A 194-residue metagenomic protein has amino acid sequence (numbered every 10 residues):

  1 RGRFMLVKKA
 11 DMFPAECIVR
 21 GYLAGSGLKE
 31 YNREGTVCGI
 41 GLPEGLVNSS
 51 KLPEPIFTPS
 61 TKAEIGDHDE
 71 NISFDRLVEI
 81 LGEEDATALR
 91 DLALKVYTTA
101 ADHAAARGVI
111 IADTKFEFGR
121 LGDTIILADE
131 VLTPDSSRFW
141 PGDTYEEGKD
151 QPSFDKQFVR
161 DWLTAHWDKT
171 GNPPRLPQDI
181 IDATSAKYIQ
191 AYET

Functional and structural regions predicted by a protein language model:
R1-A63, K169-L176, I180-T194: Active-site loop/lid in soluble adenylation, ligation, and acyl-transfer enzymes
K8-A10, A106-T114, G119-L121, S185: Short, active-site-adjacent segments that bind or coordinate small-molecule cofactors and metal centers
I18, I110, K115, I126-L127: Structured core elements
L28-N32, G66, D123-E130: Short, well-ordered strand-loop elements centered on a beta-strand within folded domains, enriched for acidic residues
N48-E83, F158, W162-P174: Residues forming anionic-ligand binding surfaces in small-molecule and nucleic-acid pockets of primarily soluble enzymes
L81-A112: A long amphipathic alpha-helix within ATP-dependent nucleotide-binding catalytic cores
E84, A88-D91, K95, F154 (+3 more regions): Generic recognition of stable, solvent-exposed alpha-helical segments in well-folded globular domains
F116-Q157: Catalytic activation segment of kinase domains across protein kinase-like and atypical kinase folds
